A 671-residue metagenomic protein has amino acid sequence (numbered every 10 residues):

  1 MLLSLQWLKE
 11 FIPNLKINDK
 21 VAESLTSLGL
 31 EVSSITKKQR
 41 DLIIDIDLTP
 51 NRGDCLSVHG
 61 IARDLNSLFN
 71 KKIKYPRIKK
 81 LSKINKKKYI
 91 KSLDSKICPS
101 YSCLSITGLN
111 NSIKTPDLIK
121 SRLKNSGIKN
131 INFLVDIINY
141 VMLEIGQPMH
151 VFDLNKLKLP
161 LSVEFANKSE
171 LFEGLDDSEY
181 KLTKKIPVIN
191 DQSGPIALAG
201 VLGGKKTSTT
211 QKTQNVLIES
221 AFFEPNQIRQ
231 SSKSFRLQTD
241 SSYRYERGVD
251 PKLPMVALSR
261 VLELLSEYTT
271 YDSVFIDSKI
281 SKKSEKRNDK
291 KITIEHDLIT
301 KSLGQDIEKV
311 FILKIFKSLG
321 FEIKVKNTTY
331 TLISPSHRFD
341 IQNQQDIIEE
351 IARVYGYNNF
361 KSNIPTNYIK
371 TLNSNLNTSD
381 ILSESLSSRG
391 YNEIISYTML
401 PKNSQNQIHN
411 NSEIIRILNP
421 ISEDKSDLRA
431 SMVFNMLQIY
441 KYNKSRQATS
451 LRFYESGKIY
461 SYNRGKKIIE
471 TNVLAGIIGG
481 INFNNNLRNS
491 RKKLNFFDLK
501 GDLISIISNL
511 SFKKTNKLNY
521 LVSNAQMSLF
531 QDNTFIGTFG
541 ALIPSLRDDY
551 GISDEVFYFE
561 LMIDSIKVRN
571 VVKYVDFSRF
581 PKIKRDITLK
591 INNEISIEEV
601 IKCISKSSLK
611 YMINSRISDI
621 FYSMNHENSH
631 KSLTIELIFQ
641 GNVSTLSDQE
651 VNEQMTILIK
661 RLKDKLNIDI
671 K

Functional and structural regions predicted by a protein language model:
M1-V274: Long, basic N-terminal domains or extensions that often function in RNA/ssDNA interaction or organelle/cellular
L2-K9, L42-T49, P99-T107, D240-G248 (+8 more regions): Short, hydrophobic beta-strand segments
L2-L5, E10, N18-E23, S27 (+5 more regions): A carboxyl-terminal module marker
N18, S33-K37, K72-K80, N130-V135 (+8 more regions): Flexible, glycine/charged-enriched surface loops at secondary-structure junctions
S27, I43, G60, D64 (+5 more regions): Extended, well-folded interaction surfaces typified by the phenylalanyl-tRNA synthetase beta subunit core
Q39-L42, I78-K86, I137-E144, L157-K158 (+7 more regions): A glycine-rich phosphate-binding loop feature that marks nucleotide/adenosyl-phosphate handling sites
R77, L81-N85, Q192-I228, Q305-L319 (+6 more regions): Conserved alpha/beta core surface patches that mediate binding of polyanionic ligands
K205-R260, S281-R287, I333-S383, L400-P401 (+5 more regions): Internal insertion modules embedded within essential enzymes
